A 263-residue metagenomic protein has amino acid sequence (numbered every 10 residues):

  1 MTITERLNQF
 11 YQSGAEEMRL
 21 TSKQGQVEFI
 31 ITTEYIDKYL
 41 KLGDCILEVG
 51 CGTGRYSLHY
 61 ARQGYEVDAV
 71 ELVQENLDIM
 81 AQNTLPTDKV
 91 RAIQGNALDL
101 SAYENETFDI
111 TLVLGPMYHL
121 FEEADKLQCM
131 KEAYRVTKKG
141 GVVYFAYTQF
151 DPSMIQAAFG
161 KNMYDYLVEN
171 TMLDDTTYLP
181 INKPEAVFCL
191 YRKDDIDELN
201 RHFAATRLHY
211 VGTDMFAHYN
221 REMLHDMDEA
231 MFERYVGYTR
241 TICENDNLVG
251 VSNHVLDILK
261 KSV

Functional and structural regions predicted by a protein language model:
M1-L42, R55: Conserved class I S-adenosyl-L-methionine
R55-D99: Class I SAM-dependent methyltransferase SAM/SAH-binding core
S101-T111: A short acidic, Gly/Pro-enriched loop at the edge of an enzyme's catalytic core that lines a small-molecule cofactor
I110-A124: A short SAM/SAH-binding and catalytic strip from SAM-dependent methyltransferases
L127-K139: A short glycine-rich, Lys/Arg-flanked "PGG" loop and its adjoining helix->strand segment in the class I
V142-M172: Conserved class I S-adenosyl-L-methionine
V187-A204, Y210: Short alpha-helix
H209, T213-V263: A C-terminal cap/extension of S-adenosyl-L-methionine-dependent methyltransferases that defines the acceptor-substrate
